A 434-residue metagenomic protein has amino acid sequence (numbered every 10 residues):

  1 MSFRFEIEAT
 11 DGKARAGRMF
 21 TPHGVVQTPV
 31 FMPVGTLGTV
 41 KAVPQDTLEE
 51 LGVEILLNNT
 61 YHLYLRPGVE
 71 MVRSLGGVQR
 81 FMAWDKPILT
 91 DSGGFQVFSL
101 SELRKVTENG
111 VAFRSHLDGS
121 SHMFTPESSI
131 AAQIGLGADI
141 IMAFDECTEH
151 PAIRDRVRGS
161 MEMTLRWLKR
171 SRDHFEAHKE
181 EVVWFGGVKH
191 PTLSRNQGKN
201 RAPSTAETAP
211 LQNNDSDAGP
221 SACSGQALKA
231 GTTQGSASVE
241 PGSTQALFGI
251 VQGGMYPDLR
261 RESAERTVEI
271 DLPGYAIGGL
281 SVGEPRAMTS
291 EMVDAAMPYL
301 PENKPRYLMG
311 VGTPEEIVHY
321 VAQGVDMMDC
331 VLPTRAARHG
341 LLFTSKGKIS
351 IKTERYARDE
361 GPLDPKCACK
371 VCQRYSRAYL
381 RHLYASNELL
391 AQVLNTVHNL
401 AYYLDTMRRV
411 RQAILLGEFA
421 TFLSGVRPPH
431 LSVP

Functional and structural regions predicted by a protein language model:
M1-F185, E354-A357: Non-catalytic, usually N-terminal nucleic-acid engagement modules in DNA/RNA processing proteins
M1-R18, V26-V30, A42, D145-P151 (+1 more regions): C-terminal extensions of enzymes
G24, L56, D91, Q133 (+5 more regions): Conserved, mostly hydrophobic/aromatic
V53-E54, W84-I88, A138-D139, S243-L247 (+2 more regions): Short, well-ordered coil/turn segments that N-cap beta-strands
W84, L89, G94-S101, T107-D118 (+4 more regions): Active-site pocket-lining/capping segments in soluble small-molecule metabolic enzymes
L165, H178, V182-G186, A246-L363: Glycine-rich phosphate/ribose-binding loops and adjacent secondary-structure elements that form binding surfaces
S194-Q197, S221-G225, K229, A237-E240: Short Gly/Ser/Thr- and charged-rich N-terminal loops/segments that act as flexible capping/hinge elements
